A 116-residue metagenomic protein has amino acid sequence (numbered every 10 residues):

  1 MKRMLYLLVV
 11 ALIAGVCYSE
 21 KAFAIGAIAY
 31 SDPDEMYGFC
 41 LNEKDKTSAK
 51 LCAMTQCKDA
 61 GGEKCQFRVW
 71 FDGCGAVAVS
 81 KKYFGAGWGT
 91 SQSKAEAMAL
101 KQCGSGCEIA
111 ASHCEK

Functional and structural regions predicted by a protein language model:
K2-Y6, Y18-K116: Helix-coil modules at protein/domain termini and other flexible surface or pore-lining loops, especially C-terminal
L8-V16: Bacterial N-terminal signal peptides
